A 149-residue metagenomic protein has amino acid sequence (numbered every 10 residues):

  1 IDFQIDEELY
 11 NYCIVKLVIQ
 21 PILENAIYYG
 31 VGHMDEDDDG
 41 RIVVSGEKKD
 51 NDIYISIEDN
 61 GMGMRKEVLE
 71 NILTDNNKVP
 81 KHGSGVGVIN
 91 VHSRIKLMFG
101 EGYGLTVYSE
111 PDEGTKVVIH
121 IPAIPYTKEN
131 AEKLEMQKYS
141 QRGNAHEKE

Functional and structural regions predicted by a protein language model:
I1-Y10: Conserved catalytic submotifs in the C-terminal HATPase_c
Q4, A26, D59: Residue-level signal for pocket-adjacent positions within structured domains
L9, C13-I14, V18, D52: Two-component histidine kinase catalytic core, primarily the HATPase_c
K16-E36, R94: Conserved ATP-binding N-box helix of the HATPase_c
I22, V44, V91: Conserved RecA-like P-loop NTPase ATPase core
D38, E47, N51-I55, M62-E67 (+1 more regions): Flexible, glycine-/charge-rich segments associated with ATP-binding catalytic modules
